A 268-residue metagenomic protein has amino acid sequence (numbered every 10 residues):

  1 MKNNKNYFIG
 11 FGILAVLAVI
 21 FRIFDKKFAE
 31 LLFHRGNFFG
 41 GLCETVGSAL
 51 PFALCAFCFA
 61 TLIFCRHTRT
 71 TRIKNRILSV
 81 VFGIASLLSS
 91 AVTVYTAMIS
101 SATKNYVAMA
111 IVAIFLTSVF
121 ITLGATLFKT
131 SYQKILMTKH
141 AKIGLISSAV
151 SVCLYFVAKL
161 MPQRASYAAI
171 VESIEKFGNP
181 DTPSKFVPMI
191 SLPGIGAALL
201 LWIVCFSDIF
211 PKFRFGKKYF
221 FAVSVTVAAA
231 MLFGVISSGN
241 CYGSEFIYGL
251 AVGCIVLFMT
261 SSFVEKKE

Functional and structural regions predicted by a protein language model:
M1-I9, L116-V119, T138-A149: Start-transfer (signal-anchor) and selected internal transmembrane alpha helices of multi-pass inner/ER membrane
K2-F11, V171-E268: Membrane-embedded catalytic cores of phosphoryl/pyrophosphoryl-handling enzymes
K2-L116, M161-F186: N-terminal transmembrane-helix/juxtamembrane module of multi-pass inner/ER membrane proteins
L17, I146-V150, L154, G249 (+1 more regions): Alpha-helical transmembrane segments in multi-pass membrane proteins
A49-F64, V112-F128, A197-C205, L250-K266: Hydrophobic cores of alpha-helical transmembrane segments in multi-pass inner/ER membrane proteins, independent
T71-S79, F128-V157, F221-S224: Interfacial segments of alpha-helical transmembrane regions
A85-A91, G144-Q163, G216-S237: Small-polar-interrupted transmembrane alpha-helices in polytopic inner-membrane proteins
A85-T93, A113-A125, G144-A158, I195-P211: Alpha-helical transmembrane segments and immediately adjacent membrane-interfacial amphipathic helices
